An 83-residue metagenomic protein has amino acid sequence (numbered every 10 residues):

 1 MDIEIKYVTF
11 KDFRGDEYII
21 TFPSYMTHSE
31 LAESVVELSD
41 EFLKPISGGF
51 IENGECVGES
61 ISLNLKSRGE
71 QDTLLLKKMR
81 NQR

Functional and structural regions predicted by a protein language model:
M1-R83: Intrinsic low-complexity, intrinsically disordered or marginally ordered coil/linker segments
